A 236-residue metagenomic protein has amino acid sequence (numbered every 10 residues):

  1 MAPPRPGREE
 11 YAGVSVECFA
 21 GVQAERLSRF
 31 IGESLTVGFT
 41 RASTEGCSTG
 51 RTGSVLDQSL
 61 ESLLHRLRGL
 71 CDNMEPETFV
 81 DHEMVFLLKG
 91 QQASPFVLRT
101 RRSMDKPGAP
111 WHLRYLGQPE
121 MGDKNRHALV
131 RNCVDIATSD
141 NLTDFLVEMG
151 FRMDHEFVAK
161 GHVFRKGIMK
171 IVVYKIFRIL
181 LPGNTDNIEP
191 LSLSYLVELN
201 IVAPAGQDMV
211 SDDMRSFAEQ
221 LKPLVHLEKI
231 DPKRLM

Functional and structural regions predicted by a protein language model:
A2-I171, K175-F177, P182, E219 (+1 more regions): N-terminal strand-loop-strand beta-hairpin
G53-L56, L146, S192, A203 (+1 more regions): Amphipathic alpha-helical protein-protein interaction segments
K106, L181-S194: Short glycine/proline-enriched loop/turn "hinge" motifs that connect secondary-structure elements and lie
L116-Q118, L191-I201: Residues forming anionic-ligand binding surfaces in small-molecule and nucleic-acid pockets of primarily soluble enzymes
N141, A159, P190, S194 (+2 more regions): Residues forming well-ordered secondary-structure scaffolds
L146, I179, T185-I188, L199 (+2 more regions): A broad "ordered helical/assembly scaffold" signature
E198-L235: Mixed-charge, glycine-accented linear interaction segment located at domain edges/termini
